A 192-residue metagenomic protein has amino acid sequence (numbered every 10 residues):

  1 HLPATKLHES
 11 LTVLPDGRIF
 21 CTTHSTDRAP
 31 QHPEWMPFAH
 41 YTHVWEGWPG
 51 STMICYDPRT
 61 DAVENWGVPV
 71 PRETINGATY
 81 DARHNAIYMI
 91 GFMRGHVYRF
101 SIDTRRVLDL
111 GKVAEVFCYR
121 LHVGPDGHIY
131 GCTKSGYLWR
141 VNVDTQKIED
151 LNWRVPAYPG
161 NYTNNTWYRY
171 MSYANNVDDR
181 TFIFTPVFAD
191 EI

Functional and structural regions predicted by a protein language model:
L2-A4, W66-P71, L110-A114, N152-P156 (+1 more regions): Surface loop/turn motifs at the tips and blade-to-blade linkers of beta-strand repeat domains
T5-L11, E73-T79, V116-G124, P159-A174: Repeated scaffold domains used in trafficking and secretory/extracellular systems, primarily beta-propellers
V13-D16, D81-H84, V123-D126, N175-D179: Residue-level detector of Asp-centered blade-edge/turn motifs that repeat once per structural unit in beta-propeller
I19-F20, A86-M89, H128-G131, T181-F184: Conserved beta-propeller blade signature
T22-W48: Short, conserved, GDST-rich strand-edge loop motifs in beta-rich repeat architectures
S25-T26, M93, S135, V187-F188: Residue-level signature of beta-propeller blades and closely related beta-rich strand-turn architectures in secreted
S51-I54, H96-Y98, Y137-W139, E191: A short loop-to-beta-strand structural motif that recurs across blades of beta-propeller domains
D57-D61, S101-R105, N142-Q146: Short loop/turn segments that connect beta-strands within beta-propeller blades
